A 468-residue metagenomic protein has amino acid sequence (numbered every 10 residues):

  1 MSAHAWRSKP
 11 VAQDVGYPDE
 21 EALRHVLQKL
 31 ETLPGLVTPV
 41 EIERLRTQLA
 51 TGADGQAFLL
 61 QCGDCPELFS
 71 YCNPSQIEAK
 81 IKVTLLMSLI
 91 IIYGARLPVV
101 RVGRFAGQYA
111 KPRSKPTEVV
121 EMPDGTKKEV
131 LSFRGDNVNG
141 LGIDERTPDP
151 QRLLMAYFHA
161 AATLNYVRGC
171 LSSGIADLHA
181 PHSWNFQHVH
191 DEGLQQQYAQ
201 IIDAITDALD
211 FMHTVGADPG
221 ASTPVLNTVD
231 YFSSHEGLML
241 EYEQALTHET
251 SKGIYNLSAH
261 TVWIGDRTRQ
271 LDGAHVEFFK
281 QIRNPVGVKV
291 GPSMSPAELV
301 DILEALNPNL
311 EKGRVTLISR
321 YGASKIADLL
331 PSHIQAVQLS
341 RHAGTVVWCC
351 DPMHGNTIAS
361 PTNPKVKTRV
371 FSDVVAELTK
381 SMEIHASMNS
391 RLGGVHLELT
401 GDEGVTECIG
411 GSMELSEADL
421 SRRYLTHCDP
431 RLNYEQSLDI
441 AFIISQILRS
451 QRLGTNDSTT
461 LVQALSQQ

Functional and structural regions predicted by a protein language model:
M1-F58: N-terminal basic/disordered segments at the start of proteins
R44-R46, D272-H275, P331-S332: Glycine-rich, charged/polar anion/phosphate-binding loops that engage phosphate groups from diverse ligands
L49-G52, I90-I92, F278-F279, I384-S387: A general structural signal for short secondary-structure junctions and capping/turn motifs
D54-Q56, R96, N284, G344-V346: Residues at beta-strand starts and edge strands
L60-C65, V102-F105, C350-M353, E398-T400: Short loop/turn segments at strand-loop or loop-helix junctions that form parts of catalytic or ligand-binding pockets
P66-E67, Y71-G322, K365-R369, E377 (+3 more regions): Active-site-facing alpha/beta catalytic cores
P308, R314-I318, A323-W348, H354-V405 (+1 more regions): Non-transmembrane, aqueous-exposed alpha-helical and coiled segments at domain scale
